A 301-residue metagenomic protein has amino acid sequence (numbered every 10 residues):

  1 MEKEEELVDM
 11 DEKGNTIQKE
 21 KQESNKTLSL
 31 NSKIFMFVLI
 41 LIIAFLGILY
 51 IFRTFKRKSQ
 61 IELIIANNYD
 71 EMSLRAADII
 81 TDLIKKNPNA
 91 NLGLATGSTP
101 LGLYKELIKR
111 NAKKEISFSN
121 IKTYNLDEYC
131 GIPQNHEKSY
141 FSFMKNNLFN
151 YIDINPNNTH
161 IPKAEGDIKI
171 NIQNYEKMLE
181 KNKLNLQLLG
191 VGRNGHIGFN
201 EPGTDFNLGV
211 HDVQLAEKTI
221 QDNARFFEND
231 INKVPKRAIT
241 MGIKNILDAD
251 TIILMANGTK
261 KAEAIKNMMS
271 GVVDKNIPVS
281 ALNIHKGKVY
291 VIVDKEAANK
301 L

Functional and structural regions predicted by a protein language model:
E12-L28: Juxtamembrane low-complexity tails/linkers enriched in Ser/Thr-Pro and polybasic
N31-L39: Short, hydrophobic alpha-helical membrane anchors of single-pass surface/secreted proteins
F55-L92: N-terminal glycine-/serine-/threonine-rich phosphate-binding loop
R57-I61, I116-L188: Ligand-binding beta-strand-loop-alpha-helix segment within the catalytic cores of soluble metabolic enzymes
I61, M241-K244, D248-L301: ATP/nucleoside-binding phosphotransfer catalytic cores, i.e., glycine-rich phosphate-binding loops
K86-K113: Glycine-rich N-terminal segment of FAD-binding domains in flavoprotein oxidoreductases, spanning the beta-loop-helix
G93-G97, N125, P162, L188-V191 (+2 more regions): Short beta-strand segments
G198-I243: Class I SAM-dependent methyltransferase SAM-binding "motif I" and its flanking Rossmann-like core
